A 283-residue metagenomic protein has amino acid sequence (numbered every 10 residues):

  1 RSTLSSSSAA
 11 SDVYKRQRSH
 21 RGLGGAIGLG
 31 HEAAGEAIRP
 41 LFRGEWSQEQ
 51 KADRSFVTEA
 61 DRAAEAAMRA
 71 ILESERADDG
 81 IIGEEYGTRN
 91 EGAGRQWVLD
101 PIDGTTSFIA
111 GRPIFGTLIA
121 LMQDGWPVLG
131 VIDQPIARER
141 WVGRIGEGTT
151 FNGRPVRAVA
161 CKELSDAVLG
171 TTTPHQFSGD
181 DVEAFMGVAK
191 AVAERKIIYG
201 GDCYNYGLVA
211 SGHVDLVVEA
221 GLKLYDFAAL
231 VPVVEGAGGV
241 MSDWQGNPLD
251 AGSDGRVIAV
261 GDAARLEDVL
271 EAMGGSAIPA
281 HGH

Functional and structural regions predicted by a protein language model:
R1-Y14: Single conserved hydrophobic/aromatic residue that forms the stacking wall/gate of nucleotide- or nucleobase-binding
A9-A10, H31-A34, G130, L230 (+1 more regions): Small-residue (primarily alanine) positions within well-ordered alpha-helices, especially packing/interaction faces
S11, K15-I102, P279-H283: N-terminal subdomain of lithium-sensitive/metallo-dependent phosphomonoesterases centered on the IMPase/IPPase/PAP
I38-L41, D61, L72, T105 (+5 more regions): Residue-level signal for inorganic ion chemistry
R62, A66, E85, P101-G104 (+5 more regions): Generic detector of well-ordered alpha-helical packing
E91-E147: DPxDG-like acidic metal-binding loop motif
D124, N152-G153: Short strand-turn-strand beta-turns centered on an Asx-Gly dipeptide
R157-H283: An extended, acidic
